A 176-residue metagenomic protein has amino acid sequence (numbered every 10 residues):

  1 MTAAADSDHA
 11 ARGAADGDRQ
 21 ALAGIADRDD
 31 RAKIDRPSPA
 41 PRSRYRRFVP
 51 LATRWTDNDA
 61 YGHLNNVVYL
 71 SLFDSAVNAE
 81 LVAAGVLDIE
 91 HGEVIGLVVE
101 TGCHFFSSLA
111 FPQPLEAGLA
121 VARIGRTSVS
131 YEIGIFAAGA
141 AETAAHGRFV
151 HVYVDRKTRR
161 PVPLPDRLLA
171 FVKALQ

Functional and structural regions predicted by a protein language model:
T2-D8, R12-R47, L109-F111, V121-Q176: HotDog/MaoC-like acyl-thioester-processing domains
P50-R54, H104, V150: Generic structural detector for well-ordered beta-strands
T53-W55, L70, G96-V98: Residue-level recognition of hydrophobic positions within alpha-helical transmembrane segments
N66-V77: Conserved N-terminal beta-strand and adjoining loop/helix that marks the start of the Nudix/MutT-like hydrolase domain
L72, E80, A84, F171-L175: Residues that form generic nucleotide/phosphate-binding pockets
E80-V129, T143-G147: Hydrophobic beta-strand-centered segment that forms part of the acyl-chain substrate-binding groove
